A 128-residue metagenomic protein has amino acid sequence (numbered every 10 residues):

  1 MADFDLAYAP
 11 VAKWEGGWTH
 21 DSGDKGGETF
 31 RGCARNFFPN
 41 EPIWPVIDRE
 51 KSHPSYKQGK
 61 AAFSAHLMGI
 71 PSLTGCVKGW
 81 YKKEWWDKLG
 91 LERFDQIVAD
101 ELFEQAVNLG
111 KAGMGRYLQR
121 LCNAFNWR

Functional and structural regions predicted by a protein language model:
M1-R128: Cell-wall polysaccharide-cleaving catalytic domain and substrate-binding groove, primarily in peptidoglycan/chitin
